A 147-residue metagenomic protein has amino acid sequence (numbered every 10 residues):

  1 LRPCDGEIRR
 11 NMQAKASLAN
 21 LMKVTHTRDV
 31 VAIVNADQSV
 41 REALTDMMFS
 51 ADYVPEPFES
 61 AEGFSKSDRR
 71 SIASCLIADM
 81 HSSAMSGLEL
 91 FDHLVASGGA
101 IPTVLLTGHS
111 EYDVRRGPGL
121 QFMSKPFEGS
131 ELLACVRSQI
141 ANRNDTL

Functional and structural regions predicted by a protein language model:
L1-T45, S60-K66, D92-A96, Q121-S124 (+1 more regions): Non-catalytic signal-transmission and effector/linker regions of two-component phosphorelay proteins
D46-A51: Alpha-helical interaction/dimerization surfaces of two-component signaling modules
P57, S82-M85, P126: Residue-level signal for the "D+5" position in two-component response regulator receiver
P57-C75: Acidic, metal-coordinating helix/loop segments flanking the phosphotransfer/catalytic sites of two-component signaling
I72-S74, A96-P102: His-Asp phosphorelay/catalytic-motif detector in bacterial-type signaling
A73, G87, R115-S124: As written
A78-V95: Conserved phosphotransfer microenvironments
L106-T107: Hydrophobic/aromatic residues positioned on beta-strands within the core alpha/beta folds
